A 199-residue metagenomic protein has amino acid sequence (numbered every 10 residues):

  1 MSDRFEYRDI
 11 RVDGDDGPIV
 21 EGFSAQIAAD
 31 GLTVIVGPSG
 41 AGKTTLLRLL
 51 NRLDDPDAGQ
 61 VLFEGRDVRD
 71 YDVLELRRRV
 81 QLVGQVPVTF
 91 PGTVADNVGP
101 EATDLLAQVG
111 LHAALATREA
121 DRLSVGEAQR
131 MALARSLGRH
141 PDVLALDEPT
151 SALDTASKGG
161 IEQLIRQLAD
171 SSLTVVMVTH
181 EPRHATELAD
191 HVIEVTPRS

Functional and structural regions predicted by a protein language model:
N51: Helix-to-loop junction immediately C-terminal to a conserved catalytic motif
G59-D67, L76: Conserved ABC transporter NBD signature motif
A102-L115: Conserved ABC ATPase "signature" region
E119-L123, E127: Conserved ABC ATPase signature
L133: Hydrophobic anchor residue at the start of the ABC signature
L144-E148: Catalytic Walker B motif of ABC-type/P-loop ATPase nucleotide-binding domains
T179-H180: H-loop/switch region of ABC-family ATPase nucleotide-binding domains
